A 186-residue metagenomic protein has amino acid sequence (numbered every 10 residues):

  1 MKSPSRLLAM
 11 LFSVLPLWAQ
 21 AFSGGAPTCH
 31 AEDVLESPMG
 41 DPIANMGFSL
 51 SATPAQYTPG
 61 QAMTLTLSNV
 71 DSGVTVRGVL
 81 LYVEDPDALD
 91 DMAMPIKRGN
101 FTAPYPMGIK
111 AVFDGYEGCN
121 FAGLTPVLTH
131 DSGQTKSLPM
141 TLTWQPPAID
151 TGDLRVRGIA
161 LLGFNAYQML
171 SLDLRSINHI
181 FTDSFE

Functional and structural regions predicted by a protein language model:
A9-L17: Bacterial N-terminal signal peptides
A26-G47: Proline/serine/threonine-rich low-complexity linkers at boundaries of modular beta-sandwich domains
A52-G108: Low-complexity, serine/threonine/proline/glycine-rich extracellular segments that form mucin-like
V70, I149, I159-G163: Beta-strand-rich extracellular modules
P104-P139: Extended, solvent-exposed segments with strong compositional bias
L138-I149: Short, hydrophobic beta-strand segments
Q168-H179: Short beta-strand elements
T182-F185: Ser/Thr-rich, Pro/Gly/Ala-heavy low-complexity intrinsically disordered linkers and tails of secreted extracellular
